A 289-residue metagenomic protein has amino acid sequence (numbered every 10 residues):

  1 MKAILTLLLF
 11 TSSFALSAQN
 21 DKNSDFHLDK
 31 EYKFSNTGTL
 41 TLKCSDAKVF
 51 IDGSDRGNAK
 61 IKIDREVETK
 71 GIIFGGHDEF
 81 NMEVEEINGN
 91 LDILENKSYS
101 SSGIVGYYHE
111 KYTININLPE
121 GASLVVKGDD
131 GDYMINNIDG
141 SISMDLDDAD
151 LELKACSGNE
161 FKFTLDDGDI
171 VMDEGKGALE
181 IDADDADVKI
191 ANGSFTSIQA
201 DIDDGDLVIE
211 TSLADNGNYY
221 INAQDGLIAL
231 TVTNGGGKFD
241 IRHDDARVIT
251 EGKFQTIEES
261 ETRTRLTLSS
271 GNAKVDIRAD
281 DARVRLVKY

Functional and structural regions predicted by a protein language model:
M1-Y289: Intrinsically disordered, low-complexity terminal regions
